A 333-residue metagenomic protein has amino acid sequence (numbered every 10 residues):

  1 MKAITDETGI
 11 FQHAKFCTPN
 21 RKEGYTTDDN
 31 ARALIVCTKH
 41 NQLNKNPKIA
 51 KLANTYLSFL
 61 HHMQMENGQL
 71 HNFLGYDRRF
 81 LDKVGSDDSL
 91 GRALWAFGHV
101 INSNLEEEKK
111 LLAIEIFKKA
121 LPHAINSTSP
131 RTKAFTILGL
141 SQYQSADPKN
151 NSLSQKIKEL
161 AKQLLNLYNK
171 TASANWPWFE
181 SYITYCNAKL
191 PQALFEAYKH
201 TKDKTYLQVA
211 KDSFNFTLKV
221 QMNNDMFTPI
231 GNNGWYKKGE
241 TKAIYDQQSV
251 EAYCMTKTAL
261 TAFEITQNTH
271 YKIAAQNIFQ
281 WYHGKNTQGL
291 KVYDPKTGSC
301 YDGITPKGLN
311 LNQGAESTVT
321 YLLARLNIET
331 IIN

Functional and structural regions predicted by a protein language model:
M1-N333: Glycan-recognition and catalytic cores of secretory/periplasmic carbohydrate-active enzymes
